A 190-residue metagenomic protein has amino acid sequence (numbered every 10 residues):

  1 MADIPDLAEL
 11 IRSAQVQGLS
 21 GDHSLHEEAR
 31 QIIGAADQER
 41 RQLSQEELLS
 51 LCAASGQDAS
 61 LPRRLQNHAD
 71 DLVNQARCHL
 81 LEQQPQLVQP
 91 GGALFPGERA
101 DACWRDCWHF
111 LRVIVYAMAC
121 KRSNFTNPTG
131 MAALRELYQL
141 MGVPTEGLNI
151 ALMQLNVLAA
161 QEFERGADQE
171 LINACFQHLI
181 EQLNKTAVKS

Functional and structural regions predicted by a protein language model:
M1-V143, G147-N149, A160-S190: Core of compact, soluble alpha-helical bundle domains
L155: Conserved phosphate-interacting/catalytic interface
